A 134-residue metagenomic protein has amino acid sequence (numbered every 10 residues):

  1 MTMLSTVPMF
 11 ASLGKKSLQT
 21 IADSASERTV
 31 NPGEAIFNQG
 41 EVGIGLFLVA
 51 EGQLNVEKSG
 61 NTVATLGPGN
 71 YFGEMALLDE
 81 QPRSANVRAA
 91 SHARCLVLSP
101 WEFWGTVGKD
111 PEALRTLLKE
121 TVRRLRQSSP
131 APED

Functional and structural regions predicted by a protein language model:
M1, S17-T20, P82-S84, R94 (+1 more regions): A small-molecule sensor/coupling module
M1-S59, L66-P68: Regulatory nucleotide-sensing modules
P8-A11, N70, S91, P111: Structural motif
S26, G45, E80-N86, H92-C95: Helix-loop-beta junctions that constitute the ligand-sensing/allosteric loops of cytosolic regulatory sensor domains
A50, G60, D79-Q81, A89: Short loop/turn positions at the edges of beta-strands in beta-sheet-rich folds
V56-E57, E74-M75, A85-A89, V97 (+1 more regions): Short beta-strand His + acidic residue motifs that chelate non-heme Fe in jelly-roll/DSBH and cupin folds
S59-N61, P68, L77, P100-W101 (+1 more regions): Surface loops and adjacent helix of pleckstrin homology
